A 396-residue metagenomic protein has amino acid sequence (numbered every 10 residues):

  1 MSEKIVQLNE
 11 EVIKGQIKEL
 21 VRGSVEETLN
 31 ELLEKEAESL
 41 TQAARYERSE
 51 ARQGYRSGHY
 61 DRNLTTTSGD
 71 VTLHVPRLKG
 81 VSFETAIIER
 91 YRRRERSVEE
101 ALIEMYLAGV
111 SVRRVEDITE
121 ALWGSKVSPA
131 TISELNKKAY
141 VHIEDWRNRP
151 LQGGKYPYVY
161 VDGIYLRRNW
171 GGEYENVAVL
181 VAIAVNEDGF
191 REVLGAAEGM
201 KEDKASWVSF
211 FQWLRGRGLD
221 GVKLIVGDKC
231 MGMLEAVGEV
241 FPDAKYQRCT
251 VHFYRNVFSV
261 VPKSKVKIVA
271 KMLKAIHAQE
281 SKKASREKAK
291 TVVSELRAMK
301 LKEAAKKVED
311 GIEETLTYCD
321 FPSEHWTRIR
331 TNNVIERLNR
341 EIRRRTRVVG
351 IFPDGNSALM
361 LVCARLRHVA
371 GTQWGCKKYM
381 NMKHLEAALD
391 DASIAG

Functional and structural regions predicted by a protein language model:
S2-E89, R167: Short, conserved DNA-binding cores of transcription-related domains
S2-K4, K35-E38, Q42, L107 (+1 more regions): Acidic/histidine-rich catalytic cores and adjacent linkers of DNA breakage/strand-transfer/modification proteins
H74-K79, I87-R92, S125-K126, T131-V226 (+5 more regions): RNase H-like nuclease fold core
E84, V257-T291: Metal-dependent DNA phosphodiester-chemistry modules and their immediately adjacent helices/loops in DNA-processing
S97-G109: Short, amphipathic alpha-helical "recognition" segments used to contact nucleic acids or chromatin
R113-G124: DNA-recognition alpha helix
L224-M231, A236-M272: Conserved beta-strand -> loop -> alpha-helix junction used to position metal-binding or nucleic-acid-contacting
